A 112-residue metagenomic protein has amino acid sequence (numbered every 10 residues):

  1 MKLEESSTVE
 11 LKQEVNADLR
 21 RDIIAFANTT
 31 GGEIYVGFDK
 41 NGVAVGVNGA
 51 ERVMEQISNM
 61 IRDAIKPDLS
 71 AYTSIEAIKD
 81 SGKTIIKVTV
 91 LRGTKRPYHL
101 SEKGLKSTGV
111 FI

Functional and structural regions predicted by a protein language model:
M1-I112: Conserved N-terminal catalytic/coupling substructures associated with nucleotide/phosphate chemistry
